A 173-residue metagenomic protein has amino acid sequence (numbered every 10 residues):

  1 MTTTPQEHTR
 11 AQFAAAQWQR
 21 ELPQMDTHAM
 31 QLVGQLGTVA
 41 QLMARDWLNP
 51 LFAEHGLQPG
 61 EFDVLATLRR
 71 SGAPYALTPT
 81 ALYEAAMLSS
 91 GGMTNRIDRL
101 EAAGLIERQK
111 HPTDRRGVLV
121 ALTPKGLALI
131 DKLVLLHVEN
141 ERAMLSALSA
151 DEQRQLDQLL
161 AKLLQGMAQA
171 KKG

Functional and structural regions predicted by a protein language model:
M1-H55: N-terminal leader segment of winged-helix/HTH proteins
T27, Q41-S89, G173: N-terminal helix-turn-helix DNA-binding core of bacterial DNA-binding proteins
Q35, D63-T67, A128, Q155: Pre-recognition alpha-helix immediately N-terminal to the DNA-recognition helix within helix-turn-helix or winged-helix
A40, I130, L164-M167: A structural signal for well-ordered alpha-helices, especially hydrophobic packing surfaces of coiled-coils
R96-Q158: Charged, amphipathic alpha-helical coiled-coil/dimerization segments
E152-G173: Exposed, interaction-prone assembly regions rather than primary DNA-binding/catalytic cores
